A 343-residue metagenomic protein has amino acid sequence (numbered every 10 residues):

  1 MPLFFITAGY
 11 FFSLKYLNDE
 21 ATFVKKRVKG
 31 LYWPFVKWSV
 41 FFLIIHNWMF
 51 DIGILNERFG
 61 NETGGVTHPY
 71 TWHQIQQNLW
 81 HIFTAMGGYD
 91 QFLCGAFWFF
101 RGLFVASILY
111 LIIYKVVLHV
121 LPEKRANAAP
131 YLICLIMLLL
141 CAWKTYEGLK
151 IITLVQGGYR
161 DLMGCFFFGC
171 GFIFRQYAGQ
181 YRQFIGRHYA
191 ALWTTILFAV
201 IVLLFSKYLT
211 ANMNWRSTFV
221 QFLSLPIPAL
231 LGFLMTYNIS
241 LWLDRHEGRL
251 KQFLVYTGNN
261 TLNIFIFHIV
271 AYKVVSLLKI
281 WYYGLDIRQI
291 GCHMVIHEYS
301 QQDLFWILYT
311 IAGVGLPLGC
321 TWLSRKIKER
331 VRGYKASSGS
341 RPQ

Functional and structural regions predicted by a protein language model:
M1-Q343: Alpha-helical transmembrane segments and their immediate juxtamembrane cytosolic regions
